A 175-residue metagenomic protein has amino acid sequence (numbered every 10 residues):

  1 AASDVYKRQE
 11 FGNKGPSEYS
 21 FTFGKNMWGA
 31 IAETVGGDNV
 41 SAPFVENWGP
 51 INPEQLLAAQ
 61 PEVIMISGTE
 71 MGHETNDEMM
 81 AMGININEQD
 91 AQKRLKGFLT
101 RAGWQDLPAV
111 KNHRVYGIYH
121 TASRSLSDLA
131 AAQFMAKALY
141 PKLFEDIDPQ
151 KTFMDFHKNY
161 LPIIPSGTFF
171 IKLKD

Functional and structural regions predicted by a protein language model:
A2-Y6: Short, small-residue-biased leader/transition segments that mark boundaries at the very start of proteins
K7-N26, I118-A122: Short beta-strand->loop
F11, V35-N39, Q60, G68 (+2 more regions): Sec/Tat-exported extracytoplasmic proteins
P16-E18, P50, I66, H73-D77: Short acidic/glycine-rich loop or secondary-structure boundary segments that cap or lie
S20-F23, M27-N47: Alpha-helical, coiled-coil/dimerization segments enriched in small aliphatic residues
N26, E74-D175: Structured C-terminal subdomain patch of bacterial secreted/periplasmic proteins
N47-P53: Beta-rich nucleic-acid/ligand-interaction surfaces
P53-E70: Proline-aspartate-enriched helix->loop->beta-strand connector
